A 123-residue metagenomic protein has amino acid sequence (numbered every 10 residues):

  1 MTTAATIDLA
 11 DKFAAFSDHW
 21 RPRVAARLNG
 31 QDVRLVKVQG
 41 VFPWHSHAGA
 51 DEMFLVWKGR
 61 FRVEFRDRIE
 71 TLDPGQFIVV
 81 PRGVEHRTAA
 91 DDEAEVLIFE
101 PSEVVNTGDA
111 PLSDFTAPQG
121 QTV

Functional and structural regions predicted by a protein language model:
T3-F13, A26, D91-V123: Double-stranded beta-helix
L9-W44, A50, G108: A short glycine-rich, His/Asp/Glu-containing loop-to-beta-strand
V24, R34-K37, L55, R87 (+1 more regions): Residues located in well-ordered beta-strands
N29, W57-K58, D73-P74, D92: A cytosolic small-molecule/anion-sensing beta-strand core signal
D32, V41, R60-R62, I69 (+3 more regions): Structural motif
K37-V38, H47-E64, F99: Short, conserved beta-strand element in jelly-roll/cupin
H45-S46, R87-T88: Short glycine/serine/proline-enriched coil/turn segments at secondary-structure junctions
R66-G83: Short acidic-glycine-tyrosine-enriched beta hairpin
